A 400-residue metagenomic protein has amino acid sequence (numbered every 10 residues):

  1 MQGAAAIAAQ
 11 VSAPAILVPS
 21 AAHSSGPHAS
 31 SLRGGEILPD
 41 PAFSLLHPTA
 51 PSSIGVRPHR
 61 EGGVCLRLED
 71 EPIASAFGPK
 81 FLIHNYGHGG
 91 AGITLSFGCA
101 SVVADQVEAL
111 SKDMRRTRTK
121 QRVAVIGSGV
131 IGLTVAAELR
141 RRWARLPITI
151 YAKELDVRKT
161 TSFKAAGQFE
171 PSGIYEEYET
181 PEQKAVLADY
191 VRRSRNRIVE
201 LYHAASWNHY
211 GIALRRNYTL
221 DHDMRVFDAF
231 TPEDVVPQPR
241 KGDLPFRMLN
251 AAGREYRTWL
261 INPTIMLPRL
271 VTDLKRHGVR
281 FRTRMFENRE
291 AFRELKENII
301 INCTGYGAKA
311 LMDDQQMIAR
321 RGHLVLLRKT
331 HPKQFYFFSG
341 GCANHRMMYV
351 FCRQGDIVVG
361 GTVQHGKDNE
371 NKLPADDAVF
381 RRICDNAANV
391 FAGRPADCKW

Functional and structural regions predicted by a protein language model:
M1-A22: N-terminal export signals
G26, R33-G78, G87, I93-L95 (+7 more regions): Active-site substrate-recognition segment that forms the wall of the catalytic cavity or substrate channel
A50, T149, R280-R284: General small-molecule cofactor/ligand-binding pocket signal
F97, R254-M285: Helical element adjacent to the flavin cofactor pocket in flavoenzyme catalytic cores
A166-M248: Dinucleotide-binding Rossmann-like beta1-alpha1 core, especially the glycine-rich loop that anchors the ADP
V186-R197, N262-M266, A375-V379: Soluble or luminal CAZymes and related metallo-dependent hydrolases
N288-E290: Short loop/turn elements that flank and shape the SAM/SAH-binding pocket of Class I
F292-I299: Core beta-strand elements of the Rossmann-like FAD/NAD(P) dinucleotide-binding domain in flavoenzyme oxidoreductases
